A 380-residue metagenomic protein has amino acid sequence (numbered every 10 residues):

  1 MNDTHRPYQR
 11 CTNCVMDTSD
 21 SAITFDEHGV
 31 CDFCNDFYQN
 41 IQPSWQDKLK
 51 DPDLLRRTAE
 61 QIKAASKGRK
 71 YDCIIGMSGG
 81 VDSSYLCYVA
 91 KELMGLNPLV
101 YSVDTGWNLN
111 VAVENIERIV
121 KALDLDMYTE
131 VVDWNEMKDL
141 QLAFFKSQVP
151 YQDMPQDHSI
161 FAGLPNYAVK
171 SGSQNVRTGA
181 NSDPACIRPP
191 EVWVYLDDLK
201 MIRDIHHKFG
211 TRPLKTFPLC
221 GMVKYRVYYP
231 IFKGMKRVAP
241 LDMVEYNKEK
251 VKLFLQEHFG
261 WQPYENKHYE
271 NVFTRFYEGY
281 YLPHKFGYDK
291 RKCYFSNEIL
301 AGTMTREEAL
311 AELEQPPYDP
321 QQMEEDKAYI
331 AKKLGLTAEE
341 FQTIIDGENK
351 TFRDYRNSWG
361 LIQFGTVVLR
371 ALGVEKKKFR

Functional and structural regions predicted by a protein language model:
N2-C73, V89-R380: Nucleotide-activated chemistry modules centered on ATP-dependent adenylation/adenylyltransferase
C73-D82: Short, glycine-rich nucleotide/cofactor-binding loops
Y85-L86: Hydrophobic positions on the alpha1 helix immediately C-terminal to the Walker A/P-loop
